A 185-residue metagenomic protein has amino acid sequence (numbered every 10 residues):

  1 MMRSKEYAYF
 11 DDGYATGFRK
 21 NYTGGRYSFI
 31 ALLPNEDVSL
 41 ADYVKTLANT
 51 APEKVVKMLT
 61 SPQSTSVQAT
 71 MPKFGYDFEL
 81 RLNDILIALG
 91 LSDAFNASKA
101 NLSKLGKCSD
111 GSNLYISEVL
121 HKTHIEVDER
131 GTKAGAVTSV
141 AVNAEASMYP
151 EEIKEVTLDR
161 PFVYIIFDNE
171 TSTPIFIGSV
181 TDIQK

Functional and structural regions predicted by a protein language model:
M1-K185: Secretory/exported precursors with cleavable N-terminal leaders
